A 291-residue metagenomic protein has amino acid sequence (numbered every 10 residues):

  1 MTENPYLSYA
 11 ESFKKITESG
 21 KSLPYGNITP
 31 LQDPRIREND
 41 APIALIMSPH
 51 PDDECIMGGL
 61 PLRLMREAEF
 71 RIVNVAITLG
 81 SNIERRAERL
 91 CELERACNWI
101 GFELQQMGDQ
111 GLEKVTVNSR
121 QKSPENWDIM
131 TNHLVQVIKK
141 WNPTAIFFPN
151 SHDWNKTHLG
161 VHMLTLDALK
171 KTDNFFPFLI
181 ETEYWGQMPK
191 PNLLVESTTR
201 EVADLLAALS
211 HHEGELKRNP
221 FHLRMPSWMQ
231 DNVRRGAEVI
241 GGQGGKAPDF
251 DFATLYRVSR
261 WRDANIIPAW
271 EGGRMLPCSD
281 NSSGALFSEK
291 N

Functional and structural regions predicted by a protein language model:
M1-F176, Q187, D263, P268-K290: Active-site beta-strand->loop->alpha-helix modules in alpha/beta enzyme cores, enriched in Gly/His/Asp(Glu)
I180: Histidine/acidic residue-rich metal-binding segments in metalloenzymes
G186, P191-P248, A253-T254: A conserved mid-domain beta-alpha-beta active-site/ligand-binding segment of alpha/beta enzyme cores
A247-I267: Rossmann-like AdoMet/SAM-dependent catalytic core
